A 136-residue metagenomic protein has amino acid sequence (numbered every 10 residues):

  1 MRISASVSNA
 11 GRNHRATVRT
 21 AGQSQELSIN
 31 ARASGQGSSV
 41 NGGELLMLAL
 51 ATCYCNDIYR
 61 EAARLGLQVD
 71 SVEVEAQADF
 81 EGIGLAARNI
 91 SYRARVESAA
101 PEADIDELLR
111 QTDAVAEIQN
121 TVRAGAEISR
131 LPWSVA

Functional and structural regions predicted by a protein language model:
M1-L48, N56-A136: Extended beta-strand/beta-hairpin segments
C53: Alpha-helical metal-binding/catalytic segments enriched in His/Glu/Asp
